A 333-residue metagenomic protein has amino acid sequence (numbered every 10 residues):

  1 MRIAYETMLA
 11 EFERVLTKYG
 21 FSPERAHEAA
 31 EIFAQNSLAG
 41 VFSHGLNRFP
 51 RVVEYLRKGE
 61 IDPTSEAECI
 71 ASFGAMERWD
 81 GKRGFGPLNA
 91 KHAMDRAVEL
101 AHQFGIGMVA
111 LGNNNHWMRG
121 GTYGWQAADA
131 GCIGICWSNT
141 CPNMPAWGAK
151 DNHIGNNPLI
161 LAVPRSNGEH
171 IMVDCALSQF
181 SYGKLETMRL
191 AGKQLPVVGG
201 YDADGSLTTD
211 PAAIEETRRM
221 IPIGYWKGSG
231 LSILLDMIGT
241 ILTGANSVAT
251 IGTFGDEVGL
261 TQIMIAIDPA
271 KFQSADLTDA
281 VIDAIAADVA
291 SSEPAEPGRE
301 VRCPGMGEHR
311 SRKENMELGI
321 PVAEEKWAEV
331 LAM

Functional and structural regions predicted by a protein language model:
R2-I3, L9-A29, A34-Q35, F42-E60 (+3 more regions): Acidic, glycine/proline-rich low-complexity segments that act as flexible tails and inter-domain linkers
R2-I3, M8, K18, L242 (+1 more regions): Catalytic-core signal marking the mid-to-C-terminal active-site face
G45-L100: Active-site cofactor/substrate anionic-group-binding motifs, chiefly glycine- and Lys/Arg-rich phosphate-binding loops
E77-S166: A generic, well-ordered mixed alpha/beta core segment in the N-terminal half of proteins
M144-A212: Phosphate/diphosphate-binding glycine-rich loops and adjacent basic-rich segments that engage nucleotide
I154, P158-L161, A176, G230-N246 (+1 more regions): N-terminal nucleophile
L190-I251: Secondary-shell segments that build the walls of catalytic and ion/ligand-binding clefts
